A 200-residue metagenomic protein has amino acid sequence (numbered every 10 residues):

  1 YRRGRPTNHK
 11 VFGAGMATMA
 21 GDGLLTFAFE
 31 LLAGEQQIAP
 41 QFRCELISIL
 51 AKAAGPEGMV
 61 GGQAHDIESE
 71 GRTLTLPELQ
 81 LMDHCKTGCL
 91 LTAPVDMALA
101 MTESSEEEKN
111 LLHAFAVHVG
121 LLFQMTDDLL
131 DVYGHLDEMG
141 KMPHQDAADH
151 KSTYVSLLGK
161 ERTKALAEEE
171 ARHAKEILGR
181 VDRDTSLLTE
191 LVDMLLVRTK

Functional and structural regions predicted by a protein language model:
Y1-L178, R183-L196: Mg2+-dependent prenyl diphosphate-binding active-site environment of isoprenoid biosynthetic enzymes
R198-K200: Short cytosolic juxtamembrane segments of multi-pass membrane proteins
